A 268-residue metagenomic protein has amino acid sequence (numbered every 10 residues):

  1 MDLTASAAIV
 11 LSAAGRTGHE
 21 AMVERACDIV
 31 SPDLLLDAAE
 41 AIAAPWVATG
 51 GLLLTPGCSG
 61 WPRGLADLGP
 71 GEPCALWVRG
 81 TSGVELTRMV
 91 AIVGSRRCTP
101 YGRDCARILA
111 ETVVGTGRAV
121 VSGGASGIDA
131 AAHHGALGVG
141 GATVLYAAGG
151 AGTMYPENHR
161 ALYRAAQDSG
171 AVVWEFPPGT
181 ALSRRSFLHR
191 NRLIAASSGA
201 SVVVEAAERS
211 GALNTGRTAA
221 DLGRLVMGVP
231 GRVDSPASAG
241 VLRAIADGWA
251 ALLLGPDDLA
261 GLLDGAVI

Functional and structural regions predicted by a protein language model:
M1-R63, D247: Short, small/acidic-rich helices and loops at N termini and domain boundaries of DNA replication/processing enzymes
D2, L53-I268: Glycine-biased, small-residue-rich flexible motifs in mid-sequence functional cores and linkers
